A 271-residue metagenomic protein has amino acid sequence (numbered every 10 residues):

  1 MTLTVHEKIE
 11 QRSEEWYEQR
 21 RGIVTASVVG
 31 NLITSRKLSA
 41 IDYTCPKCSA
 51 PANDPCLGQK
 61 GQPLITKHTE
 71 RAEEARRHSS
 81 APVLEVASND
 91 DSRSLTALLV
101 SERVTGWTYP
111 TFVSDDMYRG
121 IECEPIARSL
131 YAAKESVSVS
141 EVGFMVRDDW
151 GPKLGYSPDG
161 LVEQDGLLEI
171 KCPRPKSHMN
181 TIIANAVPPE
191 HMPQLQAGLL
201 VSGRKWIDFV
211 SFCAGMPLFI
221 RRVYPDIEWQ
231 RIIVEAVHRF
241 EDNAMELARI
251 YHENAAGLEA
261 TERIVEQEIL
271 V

Functional and structural regions predicted by a protein language model:
M1-E122, L258-V271: Charged, glycine-rich intrinsically disordered N-terminal tails and low-complexity linkers that flank
G22, E74-H78, R128, P173 (+1 more regions): Short amphipathic alpha-helical "recognition" segments used for binding
V86, I126-L130, W206-V210: Intrinsically disordered, low-complexity boundary segments flanking structured domains
A97, R128, L195: Generic structural marker for isolated residues within well-ordered, non-membrane alpha-helices of soluble domains
M117-V139: Acidic-basic catalytic patches of nuclease active cores, encompassing PD-(D/E)XK and other metal-cofactor nuclease
E135-P158, V162-I250: Nucleic-acid nuclease catalytic cores
A244-R263: Charged phosphate-binding loop/patch that engages nucleotide di/tri-phosphates or the phosphate backbone of nucleic
